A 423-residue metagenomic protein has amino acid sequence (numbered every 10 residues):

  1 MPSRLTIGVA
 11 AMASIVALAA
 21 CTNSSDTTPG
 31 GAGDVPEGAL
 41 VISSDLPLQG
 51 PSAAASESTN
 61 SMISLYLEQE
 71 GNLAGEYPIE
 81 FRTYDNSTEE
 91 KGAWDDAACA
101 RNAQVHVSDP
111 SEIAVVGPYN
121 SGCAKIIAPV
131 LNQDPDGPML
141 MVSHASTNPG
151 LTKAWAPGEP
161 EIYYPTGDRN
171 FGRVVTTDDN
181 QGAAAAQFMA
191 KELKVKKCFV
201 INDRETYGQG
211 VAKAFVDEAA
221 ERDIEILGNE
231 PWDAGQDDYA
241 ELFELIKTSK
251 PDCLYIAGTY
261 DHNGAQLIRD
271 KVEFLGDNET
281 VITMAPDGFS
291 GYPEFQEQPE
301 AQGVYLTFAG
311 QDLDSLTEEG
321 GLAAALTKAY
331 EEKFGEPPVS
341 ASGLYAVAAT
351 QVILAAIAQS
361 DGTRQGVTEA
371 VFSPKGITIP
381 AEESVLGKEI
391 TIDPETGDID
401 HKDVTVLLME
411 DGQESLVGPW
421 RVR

Functional and structural regions predicted by a protein language model:
M1-V41, N72-L73, R421-R423: Short, low-complexity disordered leader/linker segments with a strong preference for bacterial N-terminal type II
D26-G30, V35, A54-S58, N72-E161 (+1 more regions): Beta-alpha junction/loop-to-helix N-cap segments that form part of ligand/metal-binding clefts
G31-E37, S43-M62, E70, A74 (+5 more regions): Extracytoplasmic "Venus flytrap"
L48-P51, N86-E90, N120-K125, S146-L151 (+7 more regions): Solvent-exposed loop/turn segments at secondary-structure junctions within structured extracellular/periplasmic domains
L65-E68, Q351-Q359: Short glycine/serine- and small hydrophobic-enriched flexible loop segments
E112-N229, I282-M284, G288-Y305: Extracytoplasmic ligand/sensor domains, especially the bilobed periplasmic-binding protein
I268-V347, E410, E414-R423: Extracellular/periplasmic periplasmic-binding protein-like sensory domains
Y330-G343, L354-E414: Segments of small-molecule ligand-sensing domains
